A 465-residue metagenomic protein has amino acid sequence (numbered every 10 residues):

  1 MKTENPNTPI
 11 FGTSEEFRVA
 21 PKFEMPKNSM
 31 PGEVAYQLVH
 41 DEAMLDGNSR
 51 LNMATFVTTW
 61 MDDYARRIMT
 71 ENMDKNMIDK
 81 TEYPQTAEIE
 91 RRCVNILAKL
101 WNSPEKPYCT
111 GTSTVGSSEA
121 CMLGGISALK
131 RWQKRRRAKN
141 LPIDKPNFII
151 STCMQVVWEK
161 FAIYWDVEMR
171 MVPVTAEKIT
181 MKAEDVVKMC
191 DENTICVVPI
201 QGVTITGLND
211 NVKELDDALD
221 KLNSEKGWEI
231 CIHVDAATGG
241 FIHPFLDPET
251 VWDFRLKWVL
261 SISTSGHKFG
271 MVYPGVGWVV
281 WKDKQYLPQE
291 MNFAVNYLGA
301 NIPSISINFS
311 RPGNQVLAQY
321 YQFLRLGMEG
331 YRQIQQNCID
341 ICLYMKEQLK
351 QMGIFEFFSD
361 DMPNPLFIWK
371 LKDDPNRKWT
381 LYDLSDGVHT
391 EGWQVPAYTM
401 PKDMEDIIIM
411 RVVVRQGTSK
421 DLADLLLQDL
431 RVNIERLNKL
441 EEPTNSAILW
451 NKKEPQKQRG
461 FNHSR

Functional and structural regions predicted by a protein language model:
M1-Y108, G392-V395, M410, L430 (+1 more regions): N-terminal entrance/gating region of PLP-dependent enzymes' catalytic architecture
E4-N7, T112-E290, L298: Conserved PLP-enzyme active-site core in the AAT-like
P107-Y108, I143, S359-L366, E405-I409: Short Gly/Ser/Thr- and Asp/Glu-enriched loop/turn motifs at secondary-structure junctions
L222, M404-R465: PLP-dependent enzyme catalytic core of the Aspartate aminotransferase-like
K226-C231, Q333-I334, L349-D360, Y398-M400 (+1 more regions): Flexible, glycine/charged-enriched surface loops at secondary-structure junctions
A237, F245-N364, W369-D374: Active-site C-terminal subdomain of aminotransferase-like
F355-G392, V414-Q416, K420, E454-H463: Conserved PLP-binding catalytic core of the aspartate aminotransferase-like
V388-P396, R431-N438: A common structural junction motif
